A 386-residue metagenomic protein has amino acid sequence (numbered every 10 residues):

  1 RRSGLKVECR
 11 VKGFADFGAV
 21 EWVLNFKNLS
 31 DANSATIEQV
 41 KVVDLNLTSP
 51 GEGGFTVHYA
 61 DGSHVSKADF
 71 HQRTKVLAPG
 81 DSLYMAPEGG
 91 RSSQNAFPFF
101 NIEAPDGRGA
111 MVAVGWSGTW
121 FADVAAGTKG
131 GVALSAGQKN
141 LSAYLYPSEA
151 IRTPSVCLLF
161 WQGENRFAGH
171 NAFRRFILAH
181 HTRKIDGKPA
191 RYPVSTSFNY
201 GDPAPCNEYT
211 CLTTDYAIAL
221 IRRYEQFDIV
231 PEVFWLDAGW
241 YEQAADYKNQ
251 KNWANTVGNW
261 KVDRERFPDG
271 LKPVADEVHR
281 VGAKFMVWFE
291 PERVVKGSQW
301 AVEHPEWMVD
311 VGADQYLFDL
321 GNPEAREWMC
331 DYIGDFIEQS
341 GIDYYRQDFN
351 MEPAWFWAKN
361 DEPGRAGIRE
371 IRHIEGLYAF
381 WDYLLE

Functional and structural regions predicted by a protein language model:
R1-G130, K139-L141: Polysaccharide-binding surfaces and accessory modules of carbohydrate-active proteins
L24, S148, S195, F234 (+3 more regions): Conserved, mostly hydrophobic/aromatic
S117, L158, F198-Y200, F234 (+3 more regions): Active-site beta-loop-alpha junctions enriched in small/polar residues
A143-Q162: Short Pro-Gly-centered flexible turn/kink motifs
P154, R191-T196, E232-L236, F285-F289 (+1 more regions): Hydrophobic faces of well-ordered beta-strands that scaffold small-molecule active sites in alpha/beta enzyme cores
R166-V233, D237-E242: An acidic-aromatic substrate-binding cleft motif
I218-V233, A238-K284, P291-R293, S298-E303 (+1 more regions): Catalytic cores of extracellular degradative/oxidative enzymes
D263-V281, G297-E386: Active-site neighborhood of glycoside hydrolase catalytic domains
